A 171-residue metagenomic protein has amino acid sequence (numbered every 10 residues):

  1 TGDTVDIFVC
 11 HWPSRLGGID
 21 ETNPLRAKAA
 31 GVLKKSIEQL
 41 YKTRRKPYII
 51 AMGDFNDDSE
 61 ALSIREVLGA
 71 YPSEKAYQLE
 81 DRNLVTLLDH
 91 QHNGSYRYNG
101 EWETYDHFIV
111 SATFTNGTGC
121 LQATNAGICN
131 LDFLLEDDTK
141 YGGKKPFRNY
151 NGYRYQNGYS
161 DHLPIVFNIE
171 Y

Functional and structural regions predicted by a protein language model:
T1-S14, Y171: Beta-strand-turn-beta hairpins that frame and shape the catalytic cleft of phosphate-ester-processing enzymes
W12, D54-F55: Active-site metal-binding loops of divalent metal-dependent hydrolases
W12-G31, E60: Active-site-proximal segments of metal-dependent phosphoesterases and phosphodiesterases across multiple
G17-R26, A51-M52, G94-Y96, Y153-R154: Second-shell loop/turn segments in exported
L25-K28, V32-K35, E66, T104: Extracytoplasmic/secreted proteins, especially bacterial periplasmic and envelope-associated proteins
A29-M52: His/acidic metal-ligating clusters that form di-metal
Y41-P47, D57-Y171: Metal-dependent phosphoester-hydrolase catalytic domains
